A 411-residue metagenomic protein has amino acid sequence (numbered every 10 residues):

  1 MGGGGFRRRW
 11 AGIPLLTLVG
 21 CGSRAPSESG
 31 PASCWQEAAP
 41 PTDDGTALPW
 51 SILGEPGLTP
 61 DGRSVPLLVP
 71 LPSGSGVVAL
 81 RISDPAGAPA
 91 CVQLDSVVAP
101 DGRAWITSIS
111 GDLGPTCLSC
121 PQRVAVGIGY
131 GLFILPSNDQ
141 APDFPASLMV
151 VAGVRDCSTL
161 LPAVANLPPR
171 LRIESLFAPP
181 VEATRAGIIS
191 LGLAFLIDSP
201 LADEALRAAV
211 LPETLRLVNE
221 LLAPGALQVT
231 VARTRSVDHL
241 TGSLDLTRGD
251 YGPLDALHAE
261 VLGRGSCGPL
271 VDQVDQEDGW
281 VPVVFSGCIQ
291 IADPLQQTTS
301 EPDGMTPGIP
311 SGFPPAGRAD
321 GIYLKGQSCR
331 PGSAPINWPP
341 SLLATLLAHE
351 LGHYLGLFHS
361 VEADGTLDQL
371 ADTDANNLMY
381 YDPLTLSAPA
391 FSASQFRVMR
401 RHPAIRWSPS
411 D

Functional and structural regions predicted by a protein language model:
M1-V19: Sec-dependent bacterial lipoprotein signal peptides
I13, G20-I52: Bacterial Sec-dependent N-terminal signal peptides
G22, G57-G114: Acidic, Ser/Thr/Pro-rich low-complexity intrinsically disordered segments
G22, S33-W35, A90-V92, T116-P121 (+4 more regions): Sequence contexts marking disulfide-bonded cysteines in secreted/extracellular proteins
D61-V65, G102-N166: Noncatalytic accessory or regulatory domains flanking protease catalytic cores in secreted, cell-surface, and selected
V164-G242, C288-Q290: Fold-level signature of zinc-dependent metallopeptidase catalytic domains
L227-S328: Active-site-proximal segments of metallohydrolase catalytic domains
Q327-D411: The catalytic-center signature of Zn2+-dependent metalloproteases
